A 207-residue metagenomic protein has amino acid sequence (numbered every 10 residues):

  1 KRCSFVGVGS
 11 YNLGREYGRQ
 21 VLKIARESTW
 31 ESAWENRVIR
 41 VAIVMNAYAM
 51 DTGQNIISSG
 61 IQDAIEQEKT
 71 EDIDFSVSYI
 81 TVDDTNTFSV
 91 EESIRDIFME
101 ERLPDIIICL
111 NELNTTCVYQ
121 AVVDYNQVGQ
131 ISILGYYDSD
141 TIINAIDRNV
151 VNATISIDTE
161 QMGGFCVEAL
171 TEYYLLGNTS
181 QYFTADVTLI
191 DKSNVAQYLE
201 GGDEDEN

Functional and structural regions predicted by a protein language model:
R2, V38, L103-P104, V151: Local beta-strand N-terminus motif with an aromatic residue
F5-V41, S89-E91, D138-I142, I157-L175: Hydrophobic alpha-helical segments within soluble ligand-binding/sensing domains
G7-V8, V41-G53, Y79-D83: Short beta-strand->loop
L13-Y17, T52-F75, S89, S93 (+2 more regions): Short, solvent-exposed amphipathic alpha-helices that sit in or adjacent to ligand/effector-binding or catalytic
V38, Y48, D158-N207: Hinge/cleft segment of the Venus flytrap/periplasmic-binding protein
M45-I56, C109-E112, T159: Extracytoplasmic "Venus flytrap"
G60-I61, S76-N144: Hydrophobic alpha-helical
I106, Q120-E160, E172-T179, F183-T184 (+1 more regions): Exported/periplasmic ABC-transporter solute-binding proteins
